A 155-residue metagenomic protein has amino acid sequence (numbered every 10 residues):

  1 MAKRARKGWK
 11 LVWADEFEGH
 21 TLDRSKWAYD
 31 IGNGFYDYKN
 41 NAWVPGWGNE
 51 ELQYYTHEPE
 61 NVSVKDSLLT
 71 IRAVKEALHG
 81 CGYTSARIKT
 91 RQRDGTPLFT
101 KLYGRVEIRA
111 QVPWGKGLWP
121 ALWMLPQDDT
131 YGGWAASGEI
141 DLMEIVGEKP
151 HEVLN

Functional and structural regions predicted by a protein language model:
M1-N155: GH16 jelly-roll
